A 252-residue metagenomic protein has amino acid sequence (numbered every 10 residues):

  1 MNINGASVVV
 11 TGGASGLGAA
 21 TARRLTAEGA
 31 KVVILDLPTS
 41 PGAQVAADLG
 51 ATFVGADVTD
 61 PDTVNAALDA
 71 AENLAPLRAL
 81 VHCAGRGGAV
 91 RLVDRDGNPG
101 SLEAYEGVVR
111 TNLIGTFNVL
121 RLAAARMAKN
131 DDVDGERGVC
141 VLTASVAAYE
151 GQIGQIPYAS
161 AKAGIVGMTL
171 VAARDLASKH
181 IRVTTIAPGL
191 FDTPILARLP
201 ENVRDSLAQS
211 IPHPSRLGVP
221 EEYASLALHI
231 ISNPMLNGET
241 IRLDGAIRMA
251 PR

Functional and structural regions predicted by a protein language model:
R86, N98-N118, V141, I165: Catalytic Tyr-X3-Lys loop
R86-E106, A125, K129-D134, G154-P157 (+1 more regions): Conserved mid-core segment of classical short-chain dehydrogenase/reductases
R110, N202-E222: Catalytic Tyr-x(3-8)-Lys segment
L120, A161, T169: Active-site helix of classical SDR
A125, A173-D175: Alpha-helical segment proximal to the catalytic Tyr-Lys
S145: Residue(s) in the substrate-gating loop at a strand-loop-helix junction that position the organic substrate next
A177, R182, L236-E239: Short, small/polar-rich loop/turn modules that mediate ligand/substrate recognition or access, typified
V219-L243, R248: C-terminal substrate-recognition "lid" of short-chain dehydrogenase/reductases
